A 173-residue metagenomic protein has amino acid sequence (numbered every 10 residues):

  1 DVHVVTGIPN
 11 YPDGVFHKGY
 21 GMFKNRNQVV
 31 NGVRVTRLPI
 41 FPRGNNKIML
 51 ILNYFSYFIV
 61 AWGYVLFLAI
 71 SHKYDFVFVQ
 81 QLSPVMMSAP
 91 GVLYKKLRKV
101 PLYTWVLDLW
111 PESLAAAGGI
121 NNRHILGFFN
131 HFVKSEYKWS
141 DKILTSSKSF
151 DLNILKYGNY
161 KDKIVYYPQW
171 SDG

Functional and structural regions predicted by a protein language model:
D1-N31, K142: N-terminal subdomain of nucleotide-sugar transferases
I8, S149, Y167-W170: Carbohydrate-associated surface elements
G19-N45, A69: Conserved nucleotide-sugar phosphate-binding/catalytic loop shared by glycosyltransferases and other
V33-G63, G118-N121, I125: A short, charged, and often flexible helix/loop element on the N-terminal side of the glycosyltransferase catalytic
I51-V65, F76-V100, T104-L109: An aromatic- and histidine-rich active-site surface loop
Q81, S147-K148: Helix N-cap/beta->alpha junction signal
M86, L93-R98, R123-I143: Membrane-proximal helix-turn-helix segments that form the acceptor-binding/catalytic region of lipid-linked
L155, Y166, W170-G173: Acidic anion/phosphate-binding donor-loop and adjacent secondary structure in glycosyltransferase catalytic cores
